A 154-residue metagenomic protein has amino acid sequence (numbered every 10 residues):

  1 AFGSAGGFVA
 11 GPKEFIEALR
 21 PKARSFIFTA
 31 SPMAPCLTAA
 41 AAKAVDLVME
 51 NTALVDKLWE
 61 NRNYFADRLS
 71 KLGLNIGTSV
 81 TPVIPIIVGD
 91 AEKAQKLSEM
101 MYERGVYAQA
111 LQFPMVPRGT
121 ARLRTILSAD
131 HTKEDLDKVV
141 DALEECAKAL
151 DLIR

Functional and structural regions predicted by a protein language model:
A1-V80: Active-site C-terminal subdomain of aminotransferase-like
F2, I16, A91-K93, T132: Short, acidic Gly/Pro/Ser/Thr-rich loop/turn segments
S4-G6, F28-T29, I86, A110-Q112 (+2 more regions): Thr-Gly-centered strand-to-loop micro-motif
A39, D56, E92, E134-D137: A generic "alpha-helical surface" signal
N51, D56-G105, F113-M115, G119-T120 (+1 more regions): Conserved PLP-binding catalytic core of the aspartate aminotransferase-like
E103-V106, M115-R154: PLP-dependent enzyme catalytic core of the Aspartate aminotransferase-like
